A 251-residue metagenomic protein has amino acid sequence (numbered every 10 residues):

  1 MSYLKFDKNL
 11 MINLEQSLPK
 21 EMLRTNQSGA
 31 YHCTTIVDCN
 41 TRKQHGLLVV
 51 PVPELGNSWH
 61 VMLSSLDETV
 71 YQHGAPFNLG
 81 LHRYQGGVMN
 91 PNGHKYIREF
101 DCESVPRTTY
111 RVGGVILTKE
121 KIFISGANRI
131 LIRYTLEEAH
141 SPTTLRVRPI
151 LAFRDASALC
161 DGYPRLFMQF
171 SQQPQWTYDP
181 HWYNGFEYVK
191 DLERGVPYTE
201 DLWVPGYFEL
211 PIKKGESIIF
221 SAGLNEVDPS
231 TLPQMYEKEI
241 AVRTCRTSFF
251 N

Functional and structural regions predicted by a protein language model:
M1-F250: Terminal accessory carbohydrate-recognition/targeting modules of carbohydrate-active enzymes
